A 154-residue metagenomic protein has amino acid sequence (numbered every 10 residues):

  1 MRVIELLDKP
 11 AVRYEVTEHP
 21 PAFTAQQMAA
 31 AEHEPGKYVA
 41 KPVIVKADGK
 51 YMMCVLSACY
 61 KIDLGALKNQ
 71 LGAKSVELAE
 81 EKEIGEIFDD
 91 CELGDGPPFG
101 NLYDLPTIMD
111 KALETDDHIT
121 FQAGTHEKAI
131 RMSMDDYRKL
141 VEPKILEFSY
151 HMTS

Functional and structural regions predicted by a protein language model:
M1-S154: Extended, low-hydrophobicity, polar/charged segments
